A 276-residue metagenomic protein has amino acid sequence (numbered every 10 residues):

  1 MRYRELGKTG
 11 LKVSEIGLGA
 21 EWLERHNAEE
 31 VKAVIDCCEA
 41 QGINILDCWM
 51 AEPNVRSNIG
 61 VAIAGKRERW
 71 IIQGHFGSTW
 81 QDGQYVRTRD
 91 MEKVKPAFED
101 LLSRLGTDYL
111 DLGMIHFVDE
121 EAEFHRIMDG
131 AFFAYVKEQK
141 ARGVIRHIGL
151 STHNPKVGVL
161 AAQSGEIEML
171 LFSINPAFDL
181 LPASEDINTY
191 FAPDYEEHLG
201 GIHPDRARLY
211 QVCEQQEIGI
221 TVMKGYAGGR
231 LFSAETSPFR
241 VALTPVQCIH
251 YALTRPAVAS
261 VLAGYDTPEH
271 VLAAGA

Functional and structural regions predicted by a protein language model:
M1-G74, D108, A141: N-terminal binding-site loop/beta-alpha segment at the start of enzyme catalytic domains that lines or forms
E5, V13-G17, N44-I45, R69-Q73 (+5 more regions): Structural preference for beta-strand elements that scaffold enzyme active sites
G7-L23, Q73-V86, M114-F117, Y226-R230: N-terminal small/glycine-rich loop or linker at the start of catalytic domains across soluble metabolic enzymes
G17-E29, T79-K95, E121, H125 (+1 more regions): Active-site mouth loops of central-metabolism enzymes
R25-C38, R89-G106, T152-L160, L243-Y251: Short, acidic/polar
C37, Q41, L105, G165 (+1 more regions): Structural motif
D100-F124: Active-site groove signature of glycoside hydrolases
V118-A276: Beta/alpha (TIM)-barrel catalytic core signal, keyed to glycine-rich beta->alpha loops juxtaposed to Asp/Glu that bind
